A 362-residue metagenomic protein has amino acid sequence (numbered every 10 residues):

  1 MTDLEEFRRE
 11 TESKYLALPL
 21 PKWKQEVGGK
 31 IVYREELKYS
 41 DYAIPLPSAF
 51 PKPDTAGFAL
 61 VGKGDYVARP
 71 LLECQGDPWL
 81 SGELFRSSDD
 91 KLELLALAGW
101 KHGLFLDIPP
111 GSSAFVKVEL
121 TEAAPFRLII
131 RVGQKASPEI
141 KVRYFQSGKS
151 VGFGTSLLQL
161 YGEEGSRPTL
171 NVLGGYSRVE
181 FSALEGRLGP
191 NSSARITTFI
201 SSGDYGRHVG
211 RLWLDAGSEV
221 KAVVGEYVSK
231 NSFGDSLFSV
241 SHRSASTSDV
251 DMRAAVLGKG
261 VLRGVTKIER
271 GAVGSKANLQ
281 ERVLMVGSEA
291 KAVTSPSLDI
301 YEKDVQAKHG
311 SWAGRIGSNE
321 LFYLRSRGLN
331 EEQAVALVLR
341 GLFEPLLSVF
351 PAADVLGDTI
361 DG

Functional and structural regions predicted by a protein language model:
M1-L97, H102, D107: N-terminal amphipathic, basic helical "cap/leader" segment at the start of enzyme domains
L16-Q25, L339-A352: Short arginine-rich
E83-L329, F343-P345, V349-G362: Conserved beta-strand/loop scaffold segments within soluble protein domains that form the structured core and edges
